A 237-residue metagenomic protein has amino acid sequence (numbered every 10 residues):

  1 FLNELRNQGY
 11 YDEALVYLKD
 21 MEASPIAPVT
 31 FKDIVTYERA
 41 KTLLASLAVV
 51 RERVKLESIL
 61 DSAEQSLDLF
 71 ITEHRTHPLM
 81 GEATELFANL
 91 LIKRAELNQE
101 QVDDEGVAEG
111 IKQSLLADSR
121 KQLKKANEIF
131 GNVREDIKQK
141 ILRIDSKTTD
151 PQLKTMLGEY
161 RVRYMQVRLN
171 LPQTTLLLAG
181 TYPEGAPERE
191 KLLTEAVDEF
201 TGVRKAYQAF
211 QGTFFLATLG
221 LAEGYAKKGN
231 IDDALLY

Functional and structural regions predicted by a protein language model:
F1, E38, T42-A45, L86 (+6 more regions): "A position-specific structural signal for the A-helix of alpha-solenoid helical repeats
F1-Q8: Short N-terminal segments immediately surrounding and downstream of signal-peptide cleavage
L5, L43, V50, L91 (+4 more regions): Residue at a conserved register position within TPR or TPR-like alpha-solenoid repeats
Q8, M21-I34, L67-L86, L97 (+6 more regions): Short solvent-exposed coil/turn linkers within tandem alpha-helical repeat scaffolds
Y10-A48: N-terminal, post-signal-peptide region of Sec/Tat-exported proteins
A14, L56-I59, A63, K112 (+5 more regions): Single-residue signature of alpha-solenoid repeat helices
D33-T72: Mid-chain, structured segments of secreted extracytoplasmic proteins
